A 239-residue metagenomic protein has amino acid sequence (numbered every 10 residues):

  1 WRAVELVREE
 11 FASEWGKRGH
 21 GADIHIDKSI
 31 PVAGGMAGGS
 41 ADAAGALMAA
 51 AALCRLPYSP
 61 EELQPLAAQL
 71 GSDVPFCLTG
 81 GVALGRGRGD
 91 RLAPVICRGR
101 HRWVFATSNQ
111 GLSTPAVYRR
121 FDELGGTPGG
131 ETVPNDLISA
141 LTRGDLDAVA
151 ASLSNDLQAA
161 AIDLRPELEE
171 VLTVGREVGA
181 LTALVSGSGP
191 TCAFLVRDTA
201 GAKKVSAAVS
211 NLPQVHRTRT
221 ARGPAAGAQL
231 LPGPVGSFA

Functional and structural regions predicted by a protein language model:
W1-G34, A52, L56-E61, R98-G99 (+3 more regions): ATP-binding N-lobe of GHMP and related small-molecule kinases
A22-I26, A183, T218: Generic structural signal for residues in well-ordered beta-strands
G34-P60, F76-L78: DPxDG-like acidic metal-binding loop motif
L56-I96: Glycine/threonine-rich beta-strand-loop-alpha-helix active-site module that forms ligand/phosphate-binding
T79, L84-T182, R197-S210, V215-A239: Conserved, helical-rich catalytic subdomain that frames metal- and/or nucleotide-binding sites in enzyme alpha/beta
V185-R197: N-terminal pre-core extensions flanking Radical SAM catalytic domains
